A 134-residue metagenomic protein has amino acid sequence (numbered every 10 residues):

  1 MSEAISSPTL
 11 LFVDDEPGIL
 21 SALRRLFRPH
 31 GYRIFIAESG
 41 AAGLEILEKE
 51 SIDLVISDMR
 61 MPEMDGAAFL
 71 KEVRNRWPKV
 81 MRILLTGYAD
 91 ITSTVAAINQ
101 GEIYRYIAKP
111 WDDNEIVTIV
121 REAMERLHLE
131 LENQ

Functional and structural regions predicted by a protein language model:
M1-L11, R24: Non-catalytic signal-transmission and effector/linker regions of two-component phosphorelay proteins
D14, D58, T86: Active-site residues of response regulator receiver
P17-F35: Two-component/phosphorelay signaling modules centered on CheY-like receiver
E38-A42, D65-A68: Acidic catalytic/metal-coordinating carboxylates
E45, A67-M81, A96: Short amphipathic alpha-helix used as the core "switch/output" element in two-component signaling
M61: Receiver (REC) domain active-site loop signature in two-component systems and cognate sites in sensor histidine kinases
A68, A89-Y106: Alpha4 helix (beta4-alpha4-beta5 surface) of REC/receiver domains from two-component response regulators
T92, W111-V120, M124, H128: C-terminal output helix
